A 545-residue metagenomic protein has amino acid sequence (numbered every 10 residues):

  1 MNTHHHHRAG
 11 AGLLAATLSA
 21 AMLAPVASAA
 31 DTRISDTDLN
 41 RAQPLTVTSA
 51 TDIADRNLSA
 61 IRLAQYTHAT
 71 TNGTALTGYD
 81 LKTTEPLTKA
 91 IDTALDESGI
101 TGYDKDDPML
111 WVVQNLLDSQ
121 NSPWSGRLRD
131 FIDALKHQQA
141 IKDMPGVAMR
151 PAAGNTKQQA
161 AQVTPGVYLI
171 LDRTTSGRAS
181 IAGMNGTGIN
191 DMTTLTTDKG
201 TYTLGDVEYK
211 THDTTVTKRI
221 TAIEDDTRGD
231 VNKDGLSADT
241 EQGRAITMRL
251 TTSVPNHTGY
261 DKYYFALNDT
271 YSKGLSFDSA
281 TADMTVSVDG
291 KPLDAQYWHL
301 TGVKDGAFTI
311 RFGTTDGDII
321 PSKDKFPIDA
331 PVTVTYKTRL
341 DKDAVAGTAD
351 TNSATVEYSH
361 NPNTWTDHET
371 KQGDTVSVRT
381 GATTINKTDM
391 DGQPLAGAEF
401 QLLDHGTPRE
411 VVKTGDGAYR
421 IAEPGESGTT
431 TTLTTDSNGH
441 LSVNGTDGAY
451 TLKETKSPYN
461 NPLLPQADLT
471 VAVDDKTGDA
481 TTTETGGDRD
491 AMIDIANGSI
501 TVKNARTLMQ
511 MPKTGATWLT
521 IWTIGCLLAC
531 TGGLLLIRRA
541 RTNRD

Functional and structural regions predicted by a protein language model:
N2-D545: Solvent-exposed loop/turn and edge beta-strand elements of beta-rich ligand-binding domains
